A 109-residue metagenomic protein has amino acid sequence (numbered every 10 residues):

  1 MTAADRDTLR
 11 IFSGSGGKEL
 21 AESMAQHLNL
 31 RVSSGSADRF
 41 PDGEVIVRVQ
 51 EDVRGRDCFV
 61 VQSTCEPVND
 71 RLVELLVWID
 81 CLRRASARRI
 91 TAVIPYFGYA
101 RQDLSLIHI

Functional and structural regions predicted by a protein language model:
D7-S15, C58-Q62: Short hydrophobic beta-strand segments
G17-E22: Short N-terminal binding/cap micro-motifs at the start of the first secondary-structure element
M24, A92: Residue-level signature of catalytic and energy-coupling elements of molecular machines, predominantly ATP/GTP-dependent
H27-R31: Short helix-loop-beta junction
V32, A37-T91: Conserved phosphate-binding loops in N-terminal lobes of ATP-dependent enzymes of the actin/Hsp70/sugar-kinase
P95-F97: Short, ordered loop/turn segments at secondary-structure junctions
A100-L104: A short acidic, helix-capping loop that chelates divalent metal ions and anchors anionic groups
I107-I109: Conserved small/polar residues in nucleotide/adenosyl-binding loops
